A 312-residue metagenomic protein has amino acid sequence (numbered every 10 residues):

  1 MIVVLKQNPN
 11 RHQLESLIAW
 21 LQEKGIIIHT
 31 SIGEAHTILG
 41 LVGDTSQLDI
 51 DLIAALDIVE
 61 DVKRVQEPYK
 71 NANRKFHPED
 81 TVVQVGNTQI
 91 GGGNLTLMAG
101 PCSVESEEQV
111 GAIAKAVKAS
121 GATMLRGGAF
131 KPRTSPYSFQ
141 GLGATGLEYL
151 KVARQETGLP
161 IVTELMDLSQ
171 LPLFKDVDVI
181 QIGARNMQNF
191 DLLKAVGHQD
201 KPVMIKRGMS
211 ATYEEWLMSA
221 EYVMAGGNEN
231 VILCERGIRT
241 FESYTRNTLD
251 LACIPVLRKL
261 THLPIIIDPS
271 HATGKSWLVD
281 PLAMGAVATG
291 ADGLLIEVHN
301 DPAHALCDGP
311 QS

Functional and structural regions predicted by a protein language model:
M1-L97: Non-catalytic terminal accessory/regulatory regions of metabolic enzymes
K6, L142, G158-S169, D178-D191 (+3 more regions): Catalytic beta/alpha-barrel core
V83-C102, K131-P136, R258-I267: N-terminal small/glycine-rich loop or linker at the start of catalytic domains across soluble metabolic enzymes
V85, Q199-V298: Catalytic alpha/beta core domains of metabolic enzymes, predominantly
L95-A112, P136-Q140, P160-E164, G183-R185 (+2 more regions): Active-site mouth loops of central-metabolism enzymes
L95-P101, T123-G127, I161-T163, I180-I182 (+4 more regions): Hydrophobic faces of well-ordered beta-strands that scaffold small-molecule active sites in alpha/beta enzyme cores
R126-A144, H299-P310: Glycine-rich, proline-tolerant flexible connector loops at the mouths of alpha/beta enzymes
F139-T163, A195-P202, L251-I265, Q311-S312: Alpha-helix-loop-beta-strand connector modules within alpha/beta enzyme cores
